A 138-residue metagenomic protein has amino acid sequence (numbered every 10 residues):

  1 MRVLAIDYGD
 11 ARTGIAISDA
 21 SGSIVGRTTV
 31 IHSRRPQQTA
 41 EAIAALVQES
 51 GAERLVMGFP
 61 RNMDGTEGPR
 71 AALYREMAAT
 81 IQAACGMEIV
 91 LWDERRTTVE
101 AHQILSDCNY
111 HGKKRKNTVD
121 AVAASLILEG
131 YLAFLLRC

Functional and structural regions predicted by a protein language model:
M1-L4, D10-C138: Phosphate- and other anionic-substrate recognition elements at nucleic-acid/protein interfaces
